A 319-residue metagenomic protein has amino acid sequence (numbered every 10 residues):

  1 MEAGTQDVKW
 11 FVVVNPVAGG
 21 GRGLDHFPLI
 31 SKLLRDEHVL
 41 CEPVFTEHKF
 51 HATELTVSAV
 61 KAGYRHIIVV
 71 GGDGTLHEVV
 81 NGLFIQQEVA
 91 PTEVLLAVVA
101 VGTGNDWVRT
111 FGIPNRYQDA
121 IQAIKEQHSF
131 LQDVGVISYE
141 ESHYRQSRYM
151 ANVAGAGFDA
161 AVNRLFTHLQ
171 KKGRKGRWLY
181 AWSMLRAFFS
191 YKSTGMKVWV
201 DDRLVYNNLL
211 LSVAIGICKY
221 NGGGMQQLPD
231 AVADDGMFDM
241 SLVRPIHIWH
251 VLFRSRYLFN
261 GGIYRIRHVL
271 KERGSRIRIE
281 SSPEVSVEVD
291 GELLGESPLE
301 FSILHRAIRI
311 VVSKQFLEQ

Functional and structural regions predicted by a protein language model:
M1-V70, N81, L317: ATP/NTP phosphate-donor binding region
E2, V200-D202, N207, Q227 (+3 more regions): ATP/nucleoside-binding phosphotransfer catalytic cores, i.e., glycine-rich phosphate-binding loops
V8, V94, S275: Nucleotide donor/acceptor-binding cores
L24-H26, V80-L83, R109-F111, Q226-Q227: Short amphipathic alpha-helical segments
E54, E78, D106-W107, A161 (+1 more regions): Phosphate- and divalent-cation-binding pockets in alpha/beta enzyme and binding domains that engage nucleotide-derived
D73: Polar, low-complexity loop segments and adjacent catalytic/binding residues used for recognizing and processing sugar
F84-L211: Catalytic core of DAGKc-family lipid kinases
G155, D159, A214-L228, L293: Glycine-rich phosphate/pyrophosphate-binding beta-alpha loops
